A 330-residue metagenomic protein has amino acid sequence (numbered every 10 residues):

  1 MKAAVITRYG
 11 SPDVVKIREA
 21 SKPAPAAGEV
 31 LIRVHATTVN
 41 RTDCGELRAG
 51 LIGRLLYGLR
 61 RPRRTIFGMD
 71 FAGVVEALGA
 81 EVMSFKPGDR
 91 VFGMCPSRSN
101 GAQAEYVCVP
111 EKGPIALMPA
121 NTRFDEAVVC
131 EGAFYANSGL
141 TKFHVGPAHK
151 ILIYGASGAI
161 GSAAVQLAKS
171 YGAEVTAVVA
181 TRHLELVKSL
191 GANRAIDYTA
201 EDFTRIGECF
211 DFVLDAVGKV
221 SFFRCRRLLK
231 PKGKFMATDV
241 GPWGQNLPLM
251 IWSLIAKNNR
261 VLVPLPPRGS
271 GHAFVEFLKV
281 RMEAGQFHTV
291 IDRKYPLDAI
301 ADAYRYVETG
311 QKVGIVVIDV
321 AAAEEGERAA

Functional and structural regions predicted by a protein language model:
S21-T38, L51-N100: Glycine-rich beta-strand-centered segment in the early N-terminal region that forms part of a ligand/cofactor-binding
R60-R61, M69, S84, G93-G155: NAD(P)H dinucleotide-binding glycine-rich loop of Rossmann-like/cofactor-binding domains, especially the beta1-alpha1
A80-E81, V175-L186, K219-F222, V240-Q245: Short glycine/proline-centered loop/turn elements that form peptide/ligand docking sites
R90, K150, G233-K234: Short glycine-centered segments of the SAM/dcSAM-binding site in methyltransferase folds
F92, V213-L214: N-terminal Rossmann-like NAD(P) cofactor-binding module of classical short-chain dehydrogenase/reductase
E126-D197: Mid-domain Rossmann-like dinucleotide-binding core that forms the NAD(H)/NADP(H) cofactor-binding site
T204-F212: A short acidic, Gly/Pro-enriched loop at the edge of an enzyme's catalytic core that lines a small-molecule cofactor
K219-Q286, D319-A330: Glycine-rich phosphate-binding loop and adjacent beta-alpha segment of Rossmann(oid) nucleotide-cofactor-binding
